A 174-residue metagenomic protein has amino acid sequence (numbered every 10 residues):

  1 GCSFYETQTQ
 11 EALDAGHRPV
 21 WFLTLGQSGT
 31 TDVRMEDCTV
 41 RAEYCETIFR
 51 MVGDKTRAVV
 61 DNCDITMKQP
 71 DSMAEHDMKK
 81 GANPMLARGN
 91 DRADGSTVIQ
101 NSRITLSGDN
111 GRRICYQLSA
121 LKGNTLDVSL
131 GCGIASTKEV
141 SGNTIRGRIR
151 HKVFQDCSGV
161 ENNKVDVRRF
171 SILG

Functional and structural regions predicted by a protein language model:
E6, Q10-T30, E43-K55, N62-D64 (+3 more regions): Extracellular beta-strand/beta-solenoid scaffold signature
S141: Short, ordered coil/turn segments that flank beta-strands lining enzyme active or ligand-binding pockets
